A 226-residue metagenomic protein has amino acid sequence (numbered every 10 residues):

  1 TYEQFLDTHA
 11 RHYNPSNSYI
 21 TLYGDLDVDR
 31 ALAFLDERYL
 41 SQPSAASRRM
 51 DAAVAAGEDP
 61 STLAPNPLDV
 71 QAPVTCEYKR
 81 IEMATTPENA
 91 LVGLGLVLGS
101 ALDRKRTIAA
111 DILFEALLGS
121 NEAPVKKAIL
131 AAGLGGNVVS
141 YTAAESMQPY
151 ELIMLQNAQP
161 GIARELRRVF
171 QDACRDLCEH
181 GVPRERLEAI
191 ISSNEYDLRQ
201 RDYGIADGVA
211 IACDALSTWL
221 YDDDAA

Functional and structural regions predicted by a protein language model:
T1-P65, E82-A109, E115, N121-A226: Charge-rich, well-structured scaffold segments of protease-associated domains
E77-R80: Membrane-proximal cytosolic interface modules of multi-pass membrane proteins
